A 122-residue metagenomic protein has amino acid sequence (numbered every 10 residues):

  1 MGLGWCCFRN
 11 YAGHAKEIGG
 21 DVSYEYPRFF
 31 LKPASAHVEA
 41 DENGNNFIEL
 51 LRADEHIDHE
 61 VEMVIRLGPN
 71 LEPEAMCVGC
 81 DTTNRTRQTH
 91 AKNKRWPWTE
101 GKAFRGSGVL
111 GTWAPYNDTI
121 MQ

Functional and structural regions predicted by a protein language model:
M1-Q122: Catalytic-core "active-site belt" of small-molecule-metabolizing enzymes, emphasizing His/Asp/Glu-rich regions
